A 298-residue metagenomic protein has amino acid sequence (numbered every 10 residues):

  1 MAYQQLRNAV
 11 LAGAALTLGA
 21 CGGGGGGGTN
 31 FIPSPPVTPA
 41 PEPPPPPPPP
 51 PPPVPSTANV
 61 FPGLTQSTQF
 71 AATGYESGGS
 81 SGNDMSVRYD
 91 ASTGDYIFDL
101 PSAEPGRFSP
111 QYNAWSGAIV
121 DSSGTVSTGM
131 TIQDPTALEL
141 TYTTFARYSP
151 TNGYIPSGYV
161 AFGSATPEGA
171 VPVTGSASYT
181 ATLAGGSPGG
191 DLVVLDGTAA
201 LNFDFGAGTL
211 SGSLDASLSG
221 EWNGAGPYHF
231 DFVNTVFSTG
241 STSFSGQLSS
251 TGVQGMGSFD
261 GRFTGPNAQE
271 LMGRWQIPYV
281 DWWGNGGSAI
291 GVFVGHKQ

Functional and structural regions predicted by a protein language model:
M1-V10: Bacterial N-terminal signal peptides that target proteins for export
A2, G22-Q298: Mature soluble binding/inhibitory domains
T17-A20: C-terminal motif of bacterial Sec signal peptides marking the signal peptidase cleavage site
